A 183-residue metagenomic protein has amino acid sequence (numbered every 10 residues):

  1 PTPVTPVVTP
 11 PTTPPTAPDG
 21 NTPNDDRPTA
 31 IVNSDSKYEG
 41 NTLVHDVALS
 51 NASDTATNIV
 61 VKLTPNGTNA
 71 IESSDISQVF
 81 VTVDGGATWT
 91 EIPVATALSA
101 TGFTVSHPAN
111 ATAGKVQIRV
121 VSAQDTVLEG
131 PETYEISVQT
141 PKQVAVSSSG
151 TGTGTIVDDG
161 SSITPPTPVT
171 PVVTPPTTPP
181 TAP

Functional and structural regions predicted by a protein language model:
P1-P183: Short boundary segments that mark the start of a structured unit
